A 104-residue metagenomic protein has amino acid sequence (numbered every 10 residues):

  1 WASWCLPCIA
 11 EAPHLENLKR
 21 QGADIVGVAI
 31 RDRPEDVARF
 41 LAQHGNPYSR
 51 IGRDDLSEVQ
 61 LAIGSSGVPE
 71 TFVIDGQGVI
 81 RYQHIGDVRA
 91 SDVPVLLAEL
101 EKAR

Functional and structural regions predicted by a protein language model:
W1-N17: Conserved redox-active cysteine motifs that mediate thiol-disulfide chemistry, especially di-cysteine Cys-X(1-2)-Cys
L6, D32-D36, E58, V88-S91: Short alpha-helical
A10, Q21-L56, V68: Conserved segment of the thioredoxin-like fold in thiol-based oxidoreductases
H14, I30-D32, G86: Short "lid" loop at the C-terminus of a central beta-strand within the Rossmann-like core of SAM-dependent
L15-E16, A38-L41, L97: Short amphipathic alpha-helical segments and helix-helix/interface helices
E16-K19, E101: Surface-exposed amphipathic alpha-helices with a cationic face
A42-P47, D54-E101: Thiol/disulfide oxidoreductase modules built on the thioredoxin-like
R104: Extracytoplasmic/periplasmic copper-protein system
